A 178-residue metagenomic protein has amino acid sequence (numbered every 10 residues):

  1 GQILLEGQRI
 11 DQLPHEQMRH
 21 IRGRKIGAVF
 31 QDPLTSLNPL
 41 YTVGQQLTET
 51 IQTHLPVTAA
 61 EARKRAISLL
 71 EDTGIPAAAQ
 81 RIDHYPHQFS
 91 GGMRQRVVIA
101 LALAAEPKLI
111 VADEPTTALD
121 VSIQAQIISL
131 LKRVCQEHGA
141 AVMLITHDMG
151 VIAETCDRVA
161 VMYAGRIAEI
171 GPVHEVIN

Functional and structural regions predicted by a protein language model:
G1-R9: Conserved ABC transporter NBD signature motif
I10-G27, Q45, T53, E175-N178: ABC ATPase NBD coupling module
A104-K108: A short, proline-enriched helix->beta-strand linker immediately N-terminal to the Walker B motif in ABC-type P-loop
A125-G139, G150: Helical segment within the ABC ATPase nucleotide-binding domain
I152-E154: A short, surface-exposed alpha-helical micro-motif characterized by mixed small hydrophobic and charged/polar residues
R158, I170: Short, glycine/charged-rich "phosphate-handling" switch motifs in NTP-dependent and phosphotransfer domains
